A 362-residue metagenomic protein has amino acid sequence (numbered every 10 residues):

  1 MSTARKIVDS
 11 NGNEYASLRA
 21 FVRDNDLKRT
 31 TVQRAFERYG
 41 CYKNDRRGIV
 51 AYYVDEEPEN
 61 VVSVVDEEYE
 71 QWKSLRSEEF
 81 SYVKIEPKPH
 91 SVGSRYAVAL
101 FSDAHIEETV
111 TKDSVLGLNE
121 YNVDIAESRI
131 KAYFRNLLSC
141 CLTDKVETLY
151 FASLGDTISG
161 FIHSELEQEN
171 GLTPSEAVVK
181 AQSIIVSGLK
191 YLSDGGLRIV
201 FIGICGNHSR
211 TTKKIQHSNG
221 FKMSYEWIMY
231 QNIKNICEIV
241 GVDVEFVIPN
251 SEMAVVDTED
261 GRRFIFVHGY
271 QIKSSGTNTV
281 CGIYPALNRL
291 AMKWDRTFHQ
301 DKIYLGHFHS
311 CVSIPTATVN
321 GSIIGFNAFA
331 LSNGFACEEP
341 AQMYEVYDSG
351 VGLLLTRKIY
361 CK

Functional and structural regions predicted by a protein language model:
S2-A16: Short, amphipathic alpha-helical "recognition" segments used to contact nucleic acids or chromatin
F21-V22: Short alpha-helical "recognition helix" segments of helix-turn-helix
T30: Key DNA-contact positions within bacterial/archaeal DNA-binding proteins
R34, Y52-D144, E345-G350, K358-K362: Basic, amphipathic N-terminal segments that precede the first structured/catalytic domain
G40-E57: Short Lys/Arg-enriched helix C-cap and helix-to-coil transition segments that create basic nucleic-acid-contact patches
S102-T111, G117, D144-E176, V200-K213 (+2 more regions): Active-site neighborhood of divalent metal-dependent phosphoester/pyrophosphate hydrolases
H163, S187, D194-E245: Long, K/E/R/D-enriched contiguous segments that form extended
S193, F221-W227, K234-S251, E259 (+2 more regions): Conserved beta-sheet core of the metallophosphoesterase superfamily
